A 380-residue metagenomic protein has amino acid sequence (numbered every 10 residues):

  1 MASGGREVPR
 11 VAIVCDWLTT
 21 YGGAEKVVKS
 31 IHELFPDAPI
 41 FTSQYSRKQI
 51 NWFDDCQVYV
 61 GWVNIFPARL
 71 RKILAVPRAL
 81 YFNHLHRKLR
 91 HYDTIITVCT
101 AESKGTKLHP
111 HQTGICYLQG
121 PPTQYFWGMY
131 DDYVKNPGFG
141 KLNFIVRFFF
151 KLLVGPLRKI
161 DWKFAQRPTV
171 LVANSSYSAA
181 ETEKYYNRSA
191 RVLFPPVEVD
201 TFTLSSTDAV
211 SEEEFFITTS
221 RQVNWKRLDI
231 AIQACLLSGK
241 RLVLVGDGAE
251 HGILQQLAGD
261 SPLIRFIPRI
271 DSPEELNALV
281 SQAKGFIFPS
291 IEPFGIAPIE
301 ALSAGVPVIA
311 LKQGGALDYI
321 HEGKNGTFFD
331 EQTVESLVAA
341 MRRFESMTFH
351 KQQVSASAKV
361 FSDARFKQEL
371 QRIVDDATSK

Functional and structural regions predicted by a protein language model:
L34-K104: Active-site donor-binding segments of glycosyltransferases and PAPS-dependent sulfotransferases
L80, Q332, S346-A377: A charged, aromatic-enriched C-terminal amphipathic alpha-helix characteristic of glycosyltransferases across folds
H86, P137-L171: Membrane-proximal helix-turn-helix segments that form the acceptor-binding/catalytic region of lipid-linked
T203-K226, I232-V243: Conserved donor-binding/catalytic core segment of Leloir-type glycosyltransferases
F216, S281-P293, V306: Acidic donor-binding loop of glycosyltransferase active sites
G252-I270, E274: Nucleotide-activated donor-binding/catalytic signature segment of Leloir-type glycosyltransferases, i.e., the conserved
P307-L311: Short hydrophobic beta-strand element within catalytic cores of glycosyltransferases and related nucleotide-activated
E322-G323, T327-V334, M341-T348: Conserved acidic donor-binding segment of nucleotide-sugar-dependent glycosyltransferases
